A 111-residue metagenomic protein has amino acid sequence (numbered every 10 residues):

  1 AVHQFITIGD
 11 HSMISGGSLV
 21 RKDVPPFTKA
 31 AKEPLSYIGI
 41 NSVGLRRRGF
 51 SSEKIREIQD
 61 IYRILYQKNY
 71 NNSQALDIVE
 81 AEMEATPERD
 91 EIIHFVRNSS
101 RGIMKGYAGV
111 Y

Functional and structural regions predicted by a protein language model:
A1-S36: Structural signal for interior beta-strand "rungs" in well-ordered beta-sheet cores of soluble enzyme domains
F27, E33-Y111: Terminal amphipathic alpha-helical/low-complexity segments used for targeting or macromolecular assembly
